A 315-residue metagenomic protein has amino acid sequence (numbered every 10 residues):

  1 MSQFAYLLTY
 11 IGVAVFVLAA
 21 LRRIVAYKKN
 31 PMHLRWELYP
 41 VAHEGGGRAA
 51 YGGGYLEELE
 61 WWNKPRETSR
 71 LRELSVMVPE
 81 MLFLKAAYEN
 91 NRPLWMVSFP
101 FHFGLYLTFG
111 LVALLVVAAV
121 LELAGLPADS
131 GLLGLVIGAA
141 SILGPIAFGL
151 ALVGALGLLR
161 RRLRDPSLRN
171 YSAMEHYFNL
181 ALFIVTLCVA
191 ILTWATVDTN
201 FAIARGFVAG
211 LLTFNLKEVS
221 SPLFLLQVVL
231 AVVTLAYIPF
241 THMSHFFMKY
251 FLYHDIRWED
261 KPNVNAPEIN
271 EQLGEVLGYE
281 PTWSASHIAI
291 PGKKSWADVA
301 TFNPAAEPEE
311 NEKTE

Functional and structural regions predicted by a protein language model:
M1-Y39, F207-L230: Long, highly hydrophobic alpha-helical transmembrane signal-anchor segments
F4-L21, A50, Y55-E57, N265 (+2 more regions): Membrane-proximal intrinsically disordered regions of secretory-pathway and membrane-system proteins
Y6-L8, R22-R23, E58-E73, I137-R164: Alpha-helical transmembrane segments and their immediate interhelical/interface regions in integral membrane proteins
A20, R70-L74, P222, M243: Alpha-helical structural motif
A20-R23, Y27, M81, L159 (+1 more regions): Generic, well-ordered alpha-helical scaffold segments in large soluble proteins
I24-P79, D260, V264: Membrane-interface amphipathic/juxtamembrane segments adjacent to transmembrane helices
L84-L226, A231-P262, I269-E315: Long, contiguous internal "core" modules enriched in hydrophobic/ aromatic residues
